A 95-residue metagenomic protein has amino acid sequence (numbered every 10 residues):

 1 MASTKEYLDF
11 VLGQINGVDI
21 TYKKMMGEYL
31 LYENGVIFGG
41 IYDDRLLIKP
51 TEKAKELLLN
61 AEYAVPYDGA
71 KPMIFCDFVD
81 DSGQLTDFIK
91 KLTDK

Functional and structural regions predicted by a protein language model:
M1-K95: Charge-dense, helix-prone N-terminal extensions
